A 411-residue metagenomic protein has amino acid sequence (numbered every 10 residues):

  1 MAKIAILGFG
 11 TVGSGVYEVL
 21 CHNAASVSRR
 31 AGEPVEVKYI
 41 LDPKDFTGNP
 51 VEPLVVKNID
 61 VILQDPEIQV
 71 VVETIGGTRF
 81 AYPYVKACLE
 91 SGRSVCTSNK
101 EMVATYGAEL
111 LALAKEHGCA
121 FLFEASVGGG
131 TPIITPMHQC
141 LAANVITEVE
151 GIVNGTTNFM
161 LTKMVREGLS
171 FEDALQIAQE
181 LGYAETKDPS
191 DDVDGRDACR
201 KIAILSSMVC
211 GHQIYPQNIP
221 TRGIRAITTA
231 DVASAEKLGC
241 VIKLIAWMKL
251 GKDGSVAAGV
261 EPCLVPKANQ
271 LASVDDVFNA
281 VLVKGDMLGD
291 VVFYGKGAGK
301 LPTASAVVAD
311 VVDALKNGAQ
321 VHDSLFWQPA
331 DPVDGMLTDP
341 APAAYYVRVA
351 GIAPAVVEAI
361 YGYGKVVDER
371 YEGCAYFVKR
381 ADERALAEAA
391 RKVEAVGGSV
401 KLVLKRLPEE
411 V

Functional and structural regions predicted by a protein language model:
M1-S91: N-terminal glycine-/serine-/threonine-rich beta1-alpha1-beta2 phosphate-ribose binding loop of Rossmann-like
P34, D188, D192, Q213-T221 (+2 more regions): Flexible, glycine/charged-enriched surface loops at secondary-structure junctions
I68, K115-D197, I204: Rossmann-like NAD(P)H-binding beta-loop-alpha module
A81-A87, S91, K100-H138: Rossmann-fold NAD(P)-binding glycine/threonine-rich loop
S94-C96: A short hydrophobic/small-residue beta-strand
I146-E150, N158-L161, V165, Y183-S190 (+2 more regions): Catalytic, metal-anchored helix/loop core of enzyme active sites in primary metabolism
D173-S273, F278-A280: Substrate-binding/catalytic subdomain of NAD(P)-dependent oxidoreductase enzymes
V311-V411: A conserved regulatory-domain signal marking ACT and ACT-like small-molecule sensing domains and adjacent regulatory
